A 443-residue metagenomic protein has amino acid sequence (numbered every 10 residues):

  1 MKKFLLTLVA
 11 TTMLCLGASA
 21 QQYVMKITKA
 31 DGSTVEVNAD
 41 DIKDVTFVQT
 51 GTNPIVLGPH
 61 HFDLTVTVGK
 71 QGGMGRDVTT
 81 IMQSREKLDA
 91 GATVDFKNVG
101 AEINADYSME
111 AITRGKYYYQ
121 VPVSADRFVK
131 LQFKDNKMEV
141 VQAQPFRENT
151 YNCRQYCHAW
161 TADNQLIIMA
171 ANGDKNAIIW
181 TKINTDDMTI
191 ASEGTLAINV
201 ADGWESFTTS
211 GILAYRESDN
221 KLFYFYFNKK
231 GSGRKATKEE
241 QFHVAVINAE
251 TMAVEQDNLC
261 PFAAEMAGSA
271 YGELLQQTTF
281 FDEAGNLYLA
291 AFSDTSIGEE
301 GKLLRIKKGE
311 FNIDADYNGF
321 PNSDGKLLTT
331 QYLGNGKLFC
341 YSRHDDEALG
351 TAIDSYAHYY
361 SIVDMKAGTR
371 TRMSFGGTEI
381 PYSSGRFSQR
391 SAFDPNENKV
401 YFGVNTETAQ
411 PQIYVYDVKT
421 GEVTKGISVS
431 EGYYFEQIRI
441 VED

Functional and structural regions predicted by a protein language model:
M1-V24, T52-P54: Bacterial Sec-dependent N-terminal signal peptides
P54-H61, T67-G75, N164-G173, A177-W180 (+4 more regions): Short, conserved, GDST-rich strand-edge loop motifs in beta-rich repeat architectures
R76-T189: Post-signal peptide N-terminal segment of secreted/secretory-pathway proteins
T79-K87, A177-T189, T237-A253, E300-F311 (+2 more regions): Beta-propeller blade signature
A90-E102, M138-T150, T189-W204, A253-A264 (+3 more regions): Beta-propeller fold detector
G100-G115, E148-T161, V200-A214, E265-T279 (+3 more regions): Repeated scaffold domains used in trafficking and secretory/extracellular systems, primarily beta-propellers
F207, G211-D346: Acidic, serine/threonine- and glycine-rich low-complexity intrinsically disordered segments that serve as flexible
F311-A409: Intrinsically disordered, low-complexity segments enriched in Gly and acidic/Ser/Thr residues that form flexible
